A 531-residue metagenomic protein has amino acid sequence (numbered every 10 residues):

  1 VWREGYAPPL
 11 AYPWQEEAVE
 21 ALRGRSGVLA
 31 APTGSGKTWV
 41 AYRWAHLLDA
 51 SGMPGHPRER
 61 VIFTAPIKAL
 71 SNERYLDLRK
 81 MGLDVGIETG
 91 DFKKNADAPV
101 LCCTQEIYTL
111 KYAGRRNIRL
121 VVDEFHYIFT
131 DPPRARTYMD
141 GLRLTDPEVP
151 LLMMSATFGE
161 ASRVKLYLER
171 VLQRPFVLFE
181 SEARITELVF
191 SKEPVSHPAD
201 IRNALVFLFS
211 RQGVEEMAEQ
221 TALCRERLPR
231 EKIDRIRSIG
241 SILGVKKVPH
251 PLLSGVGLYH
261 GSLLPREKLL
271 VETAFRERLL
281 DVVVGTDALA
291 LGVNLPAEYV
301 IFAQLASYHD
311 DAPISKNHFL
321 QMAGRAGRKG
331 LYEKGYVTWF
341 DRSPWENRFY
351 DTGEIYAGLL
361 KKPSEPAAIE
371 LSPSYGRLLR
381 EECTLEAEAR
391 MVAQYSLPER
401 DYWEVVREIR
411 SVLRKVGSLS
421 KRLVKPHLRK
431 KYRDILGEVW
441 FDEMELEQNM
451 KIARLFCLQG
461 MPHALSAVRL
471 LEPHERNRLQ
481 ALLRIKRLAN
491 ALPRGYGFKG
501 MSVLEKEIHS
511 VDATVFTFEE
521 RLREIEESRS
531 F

Functional and structural regions predicted by a protein language model:
V1-A30: Conserved pre-motif I regulatory segment
G27, F92, R143, P150-L152 (+4 more regions): Conserved interdomain linker/interface between the two RecA-like ATPase lobes of SF2 helicase motors
P32, S51-T89, D200, L205-V282 (+3 more regions): Conserved C-terminal RecA-like helicase domain
N72-A113, E180-I185, F190: Inter-Walker segment of RecA-like/P-loop motor cores
C102, N117-V122, L280-S307, K334-F340: A short beta-strand element within the Helicase C-terminal
Q105-L152: SF2 helicase catalytic motif II
E148-P150, L295, Y299-I355: Conserved segment of the helicase C-terminal RecA-like domain
E277, A367-F531: Non-catalytic terminal extensions of ATP-dependent helicases
